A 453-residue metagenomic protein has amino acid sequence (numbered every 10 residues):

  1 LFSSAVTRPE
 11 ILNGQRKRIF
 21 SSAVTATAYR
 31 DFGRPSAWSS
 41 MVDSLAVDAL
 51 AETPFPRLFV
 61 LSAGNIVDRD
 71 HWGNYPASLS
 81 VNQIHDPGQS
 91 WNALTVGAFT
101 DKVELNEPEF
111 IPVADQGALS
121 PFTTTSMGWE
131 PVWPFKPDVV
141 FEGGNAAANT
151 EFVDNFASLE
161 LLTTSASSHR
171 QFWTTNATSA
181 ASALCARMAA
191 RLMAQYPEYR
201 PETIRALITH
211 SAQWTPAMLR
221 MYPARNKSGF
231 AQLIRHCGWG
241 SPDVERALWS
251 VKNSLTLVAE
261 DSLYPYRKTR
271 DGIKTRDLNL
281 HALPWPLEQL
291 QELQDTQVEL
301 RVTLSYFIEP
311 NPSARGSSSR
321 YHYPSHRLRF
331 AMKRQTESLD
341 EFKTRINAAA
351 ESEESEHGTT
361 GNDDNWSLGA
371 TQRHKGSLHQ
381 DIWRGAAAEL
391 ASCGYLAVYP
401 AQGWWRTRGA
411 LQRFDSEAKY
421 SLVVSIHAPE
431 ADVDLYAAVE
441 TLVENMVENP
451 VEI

Functional and structural regions predicted by a protein language model:
L1-I11, D115-S126, T275-E288: A Trp-anchored, charged/polar loop motif used as the substrate-binding/catalytic surface of acyl/ester-handling
L1-S90, V103, W173-N176, A180-S182: Substrate-binding/access-modulating region of protease and related hydrolase catalytic domains
T27-D31, V67-H71, K102-N106, A146-N149 (+2 more regions): Flexible loop/turn segments at secondary-structure boundaries
A98-V113, G117-S182: Catalytic-core environment of secreted peptidases
A181-Q195: Short, small-residue alpha-helix embedded
Y196-M221: An often Trp-containing, charged/polar helix-loop segment at the C-terminal end of enzyme catalytic cores
S228-R329: Secreted peptidase-domain scaffold signal
Q297-I453: Long mid-to-C-terminal assembly/interaction modules of large eukaryotic proteins
